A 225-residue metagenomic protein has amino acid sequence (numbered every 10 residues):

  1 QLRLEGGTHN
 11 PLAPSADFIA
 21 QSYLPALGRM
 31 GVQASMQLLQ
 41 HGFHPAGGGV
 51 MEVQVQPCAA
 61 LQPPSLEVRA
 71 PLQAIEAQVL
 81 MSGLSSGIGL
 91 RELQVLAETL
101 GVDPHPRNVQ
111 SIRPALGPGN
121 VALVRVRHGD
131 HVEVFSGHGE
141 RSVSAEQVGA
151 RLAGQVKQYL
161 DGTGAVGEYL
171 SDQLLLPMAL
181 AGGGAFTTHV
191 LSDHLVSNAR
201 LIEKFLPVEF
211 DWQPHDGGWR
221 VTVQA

Functional and structural regions predicted by a protein language model:
Q1-L4, L24-M30, R69-E76, V148-L152 (+2 more regions): Proline/glycine-anchored alpha-helix kink/cap motifs
Q1-Y23, G28, V50-V55: Internal, conserved structured core segments that host functional sites
P11-D17, L38-E52, Q110-G119: Beta-rich nucleic-acid/ligand-interaction surfaces
S22, R29-V32, Q37-L96: Phosphate/diphosphate-binding glycine-rich loops and adjacent basic-rich segments that engage nucleotide
G31-H41, L100-G117, Y159-Q173, A185-H189 (+1 more regions): Flexible, glycine/charged-enriched surface loops at secondary-structure junctions
P57-C58, R127-H131, L180-G182, D216: Short acidic-glycine loop/turn motifs at beta-strand connectors
V68-E168: Conserved mixed alpha/beta catalytic, RNA-binding, or beta-rich assembly cores of soluble enzyme, regulatory
A185-A225: C-terminal functional modules
